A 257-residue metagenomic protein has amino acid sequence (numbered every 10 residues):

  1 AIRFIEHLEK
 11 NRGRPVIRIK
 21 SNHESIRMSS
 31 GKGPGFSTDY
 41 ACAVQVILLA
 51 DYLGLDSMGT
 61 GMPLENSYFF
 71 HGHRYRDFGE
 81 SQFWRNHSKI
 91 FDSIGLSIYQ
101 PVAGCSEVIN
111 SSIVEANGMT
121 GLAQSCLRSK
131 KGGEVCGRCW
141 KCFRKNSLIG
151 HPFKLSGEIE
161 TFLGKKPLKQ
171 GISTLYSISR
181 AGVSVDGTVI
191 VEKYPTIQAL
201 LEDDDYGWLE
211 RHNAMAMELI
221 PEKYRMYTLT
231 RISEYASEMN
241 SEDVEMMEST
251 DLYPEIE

Functional and structural regions predicted by a protein language model:
A1-E257: Nucleotide-activated chemistry modules centered on ATP-dependent adenylation/adenylyltransferase
